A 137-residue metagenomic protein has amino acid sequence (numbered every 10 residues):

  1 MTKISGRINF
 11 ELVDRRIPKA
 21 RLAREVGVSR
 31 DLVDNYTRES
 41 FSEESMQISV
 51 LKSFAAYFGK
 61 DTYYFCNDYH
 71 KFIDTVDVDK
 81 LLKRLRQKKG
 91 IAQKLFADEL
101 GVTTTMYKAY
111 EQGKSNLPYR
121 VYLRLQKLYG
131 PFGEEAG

Functional and structural regions predicted by a protein language model:
M1-I17, N67-K88: A short, Lys/Arg-rich alpha-helix, primarily the initiator
L12, T37-R38, V50, E111 (+2 more regions): DNA major-groove recognition helix of helix-turn-helix
V13, R24, A56, Q87 (+1 more regions): Alpha-helical residues within the helix-turn-helix
R21-V26, Q93-A97: Short alpha-helical "recognition helix" segments of helix-turn-helix
G27-S45, H70, V102-N116: Recognition helix of helix-turn-helix/homeodomain-like DNA-binding domains that insert into the DNA major groove
Q47-Y64, P118-G137: DNA major-groove recognition helix of helix-turn-helix/homeodomain DNA-binding modules
I73-L123, K127, G137: Helix-turn-helix/homeodomain-like alpha-helical modules used for DNA recognition and transcription-factor dimerization
